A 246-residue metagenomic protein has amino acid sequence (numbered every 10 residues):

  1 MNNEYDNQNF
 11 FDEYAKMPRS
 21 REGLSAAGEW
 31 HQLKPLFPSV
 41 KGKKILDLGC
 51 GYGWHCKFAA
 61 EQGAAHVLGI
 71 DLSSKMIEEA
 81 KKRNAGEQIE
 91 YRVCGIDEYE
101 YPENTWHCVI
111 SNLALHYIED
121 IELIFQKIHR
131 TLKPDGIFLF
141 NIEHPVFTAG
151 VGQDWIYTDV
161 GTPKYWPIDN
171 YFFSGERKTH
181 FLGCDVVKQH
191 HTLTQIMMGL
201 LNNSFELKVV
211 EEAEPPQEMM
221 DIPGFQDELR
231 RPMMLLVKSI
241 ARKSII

Functional and structural regions predicted by a protein language model:
M1-V40, W54-F58, E79: Conserved class I S-adenosyl-L-methionine
L46-L48, Y52-Y99: Class I SAM-dependent methyltransferase SAM/SAH-binding core
Y99-V109: A short acidic, Gly/Pro-enriched loop at the edge of an enzyme's catalytic core that lines a small-molecule cofactor
H107-E122: A short SAM/SAH-binding and catalytic strip from SAM-dependent methyltransferases
E122-I137: A short glycine-rich, Lys/Arg-flanked "PGG" loop and its adjoining helix->strand segment in the class I
F138-G175: Conserved class I S-adenosyl-L-methionine
I142, V146-Q153, H180-Q195: Acceptor-substrate binding/catalytic loop of class I
E176, V187-E211: Short alpha-helix
